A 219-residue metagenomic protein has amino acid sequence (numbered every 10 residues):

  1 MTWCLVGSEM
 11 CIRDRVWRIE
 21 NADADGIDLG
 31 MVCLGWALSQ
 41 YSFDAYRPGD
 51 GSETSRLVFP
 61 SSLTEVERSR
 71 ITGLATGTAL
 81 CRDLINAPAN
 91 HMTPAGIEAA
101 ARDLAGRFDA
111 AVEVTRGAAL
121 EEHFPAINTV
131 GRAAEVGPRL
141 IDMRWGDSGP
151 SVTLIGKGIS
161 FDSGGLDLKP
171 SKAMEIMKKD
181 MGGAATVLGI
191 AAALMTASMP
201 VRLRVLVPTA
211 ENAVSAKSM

Functional and structural regions predicted by a protein language model:
M1, G7-G158: Short amphipathic alpha-helical segment within the helicase RecA-like ATPase core that mediates nucleic-acid
M1, M10, M31, M92 (+6 more regions): Detector for methionine-enriched segments
L29-C33, F124-N128, G164-K172, V214-M219: Short acidic, glycine/serine/threonine-rich loops at helix termini
A101, V152-L154, S163, D167-E211: Alpha-helical metal-binding/catalytic segments enriched in His/Glu/Asp
E113, M199, S215-K217: Short linear functional motifs in flexible/disordered or boundary regions
L120, S160, E211-A213: Surface-exposed, flexible loop/turn segments at secondary-structure boundaries
